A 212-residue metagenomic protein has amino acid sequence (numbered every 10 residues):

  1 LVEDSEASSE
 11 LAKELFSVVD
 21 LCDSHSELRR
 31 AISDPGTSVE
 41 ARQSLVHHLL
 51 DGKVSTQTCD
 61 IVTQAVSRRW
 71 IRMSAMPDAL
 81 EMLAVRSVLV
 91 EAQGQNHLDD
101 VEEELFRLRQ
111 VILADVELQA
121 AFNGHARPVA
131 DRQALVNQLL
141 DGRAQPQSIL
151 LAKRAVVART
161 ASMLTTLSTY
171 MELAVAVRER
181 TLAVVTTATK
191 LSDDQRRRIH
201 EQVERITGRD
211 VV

Functional and structural regions predicted by a protein language model:
L1-V212: Elongated, mostly alpha-helical coiled-coil "stalk/stator" tethers of large membrane protein machines
